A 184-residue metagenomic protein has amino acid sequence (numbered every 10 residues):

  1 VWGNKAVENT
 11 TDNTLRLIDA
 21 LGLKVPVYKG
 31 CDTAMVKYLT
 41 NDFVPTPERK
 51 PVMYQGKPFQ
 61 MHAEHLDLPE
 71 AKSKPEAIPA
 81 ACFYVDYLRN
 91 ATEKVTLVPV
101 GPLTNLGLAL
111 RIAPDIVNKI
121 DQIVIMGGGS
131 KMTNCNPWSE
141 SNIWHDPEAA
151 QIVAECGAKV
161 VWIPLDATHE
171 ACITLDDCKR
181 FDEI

Functional and structural regions predicted by a protein language model:
V1-I184: N-terminal acidic, glycine/proline-rich low-complexity segments
